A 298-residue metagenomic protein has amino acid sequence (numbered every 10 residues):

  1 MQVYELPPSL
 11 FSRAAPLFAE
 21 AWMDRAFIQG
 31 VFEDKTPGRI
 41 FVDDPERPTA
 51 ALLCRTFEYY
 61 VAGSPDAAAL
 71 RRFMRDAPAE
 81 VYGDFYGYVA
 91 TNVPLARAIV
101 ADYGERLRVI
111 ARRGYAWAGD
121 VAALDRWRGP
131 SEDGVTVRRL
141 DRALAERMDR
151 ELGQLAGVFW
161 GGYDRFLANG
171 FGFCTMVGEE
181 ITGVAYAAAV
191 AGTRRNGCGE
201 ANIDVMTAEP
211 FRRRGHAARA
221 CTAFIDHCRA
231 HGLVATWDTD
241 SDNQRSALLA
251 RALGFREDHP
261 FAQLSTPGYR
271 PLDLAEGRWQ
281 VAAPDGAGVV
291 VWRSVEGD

Functional and structural regions predicted by a protein language model:
M1-D24, V121-G161, G277-V295: Short amphipathic alpha-helix that is part of the acyltransferase structural core
M23-T36, G153-C174: Active-site rim helix/loop that mediates acceptor-substrate recognition in acyltransferases
P37-R147: Acyl-donor-binding surface of acyltransferase catalytic domains
R47-P48, E180-G183, R245: Glycine-rich acetyl-CoA-binding "A-motif" of GNAT/NAT acetyltransferases
A68-R75, I203, T207, R213-C228 (+2 more regions): Conserved acetyl-CoA-binding loop-helix of GNAT-fold acetyltransferases
P94-R106, A218, S241-H259: Conserved active-site alpha-helix within GNAT-family acetyltransferase domains
R108-G119, R256-D273, W279-A283: Conserved catalytic-core motifs of GNAT/GCN5-like acyltransferases
G161-G178, T182-A208: A conserved beta-strand-loop-helix scaffold within acyl/acetyltransferase catalytic domains
